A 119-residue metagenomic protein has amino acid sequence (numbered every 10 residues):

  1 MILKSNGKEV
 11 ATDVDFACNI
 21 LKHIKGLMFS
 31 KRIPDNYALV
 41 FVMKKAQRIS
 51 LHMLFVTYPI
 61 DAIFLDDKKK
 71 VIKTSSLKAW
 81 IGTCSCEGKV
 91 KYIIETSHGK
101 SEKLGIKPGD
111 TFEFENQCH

Functional and structural regions predicted by a protein language model:
M1-H119: Compact, glycine-rich, soluble single-domain proteins
